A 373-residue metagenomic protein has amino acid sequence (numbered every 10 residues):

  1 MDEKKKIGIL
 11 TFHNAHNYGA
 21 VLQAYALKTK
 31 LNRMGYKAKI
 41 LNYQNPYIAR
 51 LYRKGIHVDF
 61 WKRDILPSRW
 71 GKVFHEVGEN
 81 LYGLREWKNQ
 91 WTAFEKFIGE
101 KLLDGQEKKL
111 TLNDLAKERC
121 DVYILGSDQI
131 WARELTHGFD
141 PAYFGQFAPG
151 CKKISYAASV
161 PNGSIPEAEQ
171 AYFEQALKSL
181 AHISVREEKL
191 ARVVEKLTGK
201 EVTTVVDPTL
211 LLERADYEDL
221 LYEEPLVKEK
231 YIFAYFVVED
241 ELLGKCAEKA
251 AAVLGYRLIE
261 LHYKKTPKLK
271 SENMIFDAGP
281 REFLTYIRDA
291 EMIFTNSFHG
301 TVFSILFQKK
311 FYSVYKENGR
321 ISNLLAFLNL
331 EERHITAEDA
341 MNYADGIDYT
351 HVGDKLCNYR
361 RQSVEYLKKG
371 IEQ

Functional and structural regions predicted by a protein language model:
M1-Q373: Active-site anion-handling motifs in enzyme catalytic cores
